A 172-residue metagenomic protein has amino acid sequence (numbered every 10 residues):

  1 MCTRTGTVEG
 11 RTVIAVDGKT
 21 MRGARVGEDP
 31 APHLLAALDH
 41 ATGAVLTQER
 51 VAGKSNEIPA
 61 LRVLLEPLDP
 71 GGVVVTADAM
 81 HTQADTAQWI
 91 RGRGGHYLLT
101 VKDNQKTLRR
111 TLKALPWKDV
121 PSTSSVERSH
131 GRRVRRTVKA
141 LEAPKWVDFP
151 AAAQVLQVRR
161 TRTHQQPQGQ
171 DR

Functional and structural regions predicted by a protein language model:
M1-G27, R91-G94: Active-site- or DNA-interface-adjacent structural scaffold in DNA-acting proteins
A15-K19, A37, G43, L61 (+2 more regions): Short, conserved catalytic/metal-binding motifs centered on acidic residues
R25-E28, D85-W89, R109-K113: Short acidic, glycine/serine/threonine-rich loops at helix termini
G27-G72: Electropositive, glycine- and tryptophan-enriched low-complexity nucleic-acid-binding patches
P30-H33, A84-K102: A short alpha/beta connector and helix-capping loop motif
R50, M80, K102-N104: Short, ordered loop/turn segments at secondary-structure junctions
I58, P67-P70, H81, A87-R91: Conserved PLP-enzyme active-site core in the AAT-like
H96-R172: An anionic, glycine-rich sequence signature occurring as long contiguous blocks
